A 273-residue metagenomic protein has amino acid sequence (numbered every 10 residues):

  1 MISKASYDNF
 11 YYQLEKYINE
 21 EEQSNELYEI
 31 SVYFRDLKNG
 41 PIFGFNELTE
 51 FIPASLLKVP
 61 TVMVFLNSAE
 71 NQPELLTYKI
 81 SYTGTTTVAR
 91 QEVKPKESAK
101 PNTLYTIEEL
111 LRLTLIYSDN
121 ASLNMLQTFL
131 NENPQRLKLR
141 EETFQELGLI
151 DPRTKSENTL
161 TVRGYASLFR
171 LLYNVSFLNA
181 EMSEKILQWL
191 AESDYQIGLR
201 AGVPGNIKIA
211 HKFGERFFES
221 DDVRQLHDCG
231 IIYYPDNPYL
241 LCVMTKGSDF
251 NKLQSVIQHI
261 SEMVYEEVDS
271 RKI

Functional and structural regions predicted by a protein language model:
M1-S24, I42, P134, Y173-Q196 (+2 more regions): Structured C-terminal helix/loop/strand segments within mature extracytoplasmic catalytic/sensor domains
I2-F10, G84, Q91, P95-W189: Active-site-adjacent helix/loop patches that line small-molecule binding or acyl-intermediate pockets
N19, E26-E50: Short, conserved catalytic-motif segment at the N-terminal edge
R35-L37, G84-T85, T114-S118, L126 (+2 more regions): Active-site-proximal beta-strand/loop segments in catalytic clefts of secreted hydrolases
R35-N39, L48-E50, S68, T85-T87 (+3 more regions): Solvent-exposed coil/turn segments that connect beta secondary-structure elements in extracytoplasmic/periplasmic
G40, I52-T83, L241: Active-site SXXK
V59-V64, G164-S167, H259: Short amphipathic alpha-helical face segments that pack within enzyme cores and frequently flank/anchor catalytic
M63-N71, T128, S167-N174, Y265-E266: Short glycine/serine- and small hydrophobic-enriched flexible loop segments
